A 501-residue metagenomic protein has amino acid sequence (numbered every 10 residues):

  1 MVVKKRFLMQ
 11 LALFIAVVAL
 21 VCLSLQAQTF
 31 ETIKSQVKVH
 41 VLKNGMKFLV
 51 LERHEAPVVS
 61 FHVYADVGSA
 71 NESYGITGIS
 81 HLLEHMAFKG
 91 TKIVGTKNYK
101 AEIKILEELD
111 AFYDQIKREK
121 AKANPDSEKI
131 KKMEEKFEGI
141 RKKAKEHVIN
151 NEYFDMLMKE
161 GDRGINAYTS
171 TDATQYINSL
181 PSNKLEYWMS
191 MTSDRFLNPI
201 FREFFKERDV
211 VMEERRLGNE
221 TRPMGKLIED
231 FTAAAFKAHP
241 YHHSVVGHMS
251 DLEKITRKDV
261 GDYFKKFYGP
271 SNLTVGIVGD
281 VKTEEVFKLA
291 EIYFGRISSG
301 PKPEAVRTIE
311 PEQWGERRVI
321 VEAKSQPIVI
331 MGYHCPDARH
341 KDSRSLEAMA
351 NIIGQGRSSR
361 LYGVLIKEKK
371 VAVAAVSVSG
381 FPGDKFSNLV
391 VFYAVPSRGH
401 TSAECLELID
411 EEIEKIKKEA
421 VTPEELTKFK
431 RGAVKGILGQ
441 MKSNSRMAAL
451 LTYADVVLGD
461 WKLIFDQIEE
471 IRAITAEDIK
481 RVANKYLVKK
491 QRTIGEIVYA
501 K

Functional and structural regions predicted by a protein language model:
M1-L8: N-terminal secretory signal peptides that target proteins for export/translocation
L11-C22: Bacterial N-terminal signal peptides
A27-N71, G95-N183, L217-P270, R296-H340 (+5 more regions): Non-catalytic beta-strand/loop surface segments
T77-K89: Active-site recognition of the HExxH zinc-binding catalytic motif
G90-K92, N178-R208, F381-Q440: M16/insulysin-pitrilysin zinc metalloprotease superfamily fold
D280: Carbohydrate-associated surface elements
K417, F429, Q440, S445 (+2 more regions): C-terminal soluble interaction/assembly domains
